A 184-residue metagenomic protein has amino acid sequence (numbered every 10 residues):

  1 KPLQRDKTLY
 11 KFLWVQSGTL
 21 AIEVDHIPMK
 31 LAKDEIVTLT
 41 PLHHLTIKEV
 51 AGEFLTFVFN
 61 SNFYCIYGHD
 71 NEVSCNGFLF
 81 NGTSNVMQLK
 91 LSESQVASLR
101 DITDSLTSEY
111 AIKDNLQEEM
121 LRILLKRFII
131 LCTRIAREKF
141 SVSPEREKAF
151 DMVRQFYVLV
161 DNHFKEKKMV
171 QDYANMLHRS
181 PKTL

Functional and structural regions predicted by a protein language model:
K1-K30: Generic protein-terminus/edge-of-domain signal
K11-W14, S98-I102, L124, F128-L131: Amphipathic, well-ordered alpha-helical segments in soluble domains
A21-E23, L39, H44-V50: Short beta-strand His + acidic residue motifs that chelate non-heme Fe in jelly-roll/DSBH and cupin folds
K48-S108: A hydrophobic/aromatic-rich effector-binding and dimerization subdomain of bacterial HTH-type transcriptional regulators
K90-E93, K113-M120, C132-V158, N162-L177: Short, Lys/Arg-enriched, Trp-marked, Pro/Gly-tolerant hinge/linker segments that flank
